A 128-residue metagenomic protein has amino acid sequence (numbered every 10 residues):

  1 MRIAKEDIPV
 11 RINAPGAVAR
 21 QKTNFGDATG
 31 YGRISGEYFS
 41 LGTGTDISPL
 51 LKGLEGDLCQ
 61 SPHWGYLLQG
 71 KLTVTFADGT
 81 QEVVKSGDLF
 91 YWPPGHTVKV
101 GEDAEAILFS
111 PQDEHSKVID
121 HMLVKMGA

Functional and structural regions predicted by a protein language model:
M1-S48, E55-G56, A128: A short, N-terminal "cap"/entry segment at the start of jelly-roll beta-barrel domains of the cupin/DSBH fold
G32-I34, P94-I119: Ligand-binding loop in jelly-roll beta-barrel domains
S48-C59, F76, V83: Short histidine-centered beta-strand/loop micro-motifs that create catalytic or ligand/metal-coordination sites
D57-V74: Short, conserved beta-strand element in jelly-roll/cupin
L68, D78, V100-E102: Short loop/turn positions at the edges of beta-strands in beta-sheet-rich folds
F76-G95: Short acidic-glycine-tyrosine-enriched beta hairpin
S116-A128: Acidic/histidine-enriched, glycine/proline-rich intrinsically disordered or flexible terminal extensions
